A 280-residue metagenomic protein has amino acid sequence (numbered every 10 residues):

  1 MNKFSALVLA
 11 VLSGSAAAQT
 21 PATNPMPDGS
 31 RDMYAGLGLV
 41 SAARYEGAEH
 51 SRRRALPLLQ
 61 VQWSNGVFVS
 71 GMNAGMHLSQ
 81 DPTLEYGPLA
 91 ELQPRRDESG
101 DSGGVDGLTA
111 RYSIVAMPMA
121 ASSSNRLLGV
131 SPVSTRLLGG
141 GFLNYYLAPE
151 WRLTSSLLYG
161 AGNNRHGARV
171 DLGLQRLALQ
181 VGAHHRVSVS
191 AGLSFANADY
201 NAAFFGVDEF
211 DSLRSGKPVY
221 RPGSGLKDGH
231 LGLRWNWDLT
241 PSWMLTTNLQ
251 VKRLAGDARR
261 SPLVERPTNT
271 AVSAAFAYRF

Functional and structural regions predicted by a protein language model:
M1-G29: Cleavable N-terminal export/targeting peptides
Q19-V69, N73-M76, R96-E98: Short glycine/proline- and aromatic-enriched beta-strand/turn motifs that initiate or cap beta-hairpins
P25, M72-D171, A178-A183, S188 (+1 more regions): Outer-membrane pore/translocation modules
D28-D32, G66, D81-T83, A148-E150 (+4 more regions): Strand-connecting loop/turn motifs
R31-L37, P57, V69, L84-P88 (+6 more regions): Transmembrane beta-strands of outer-membrane beta-barrel proteins
L37-S41, P57-W63, A74-L78, G141-Y145 (+5 more regions): Residues on the lipid-exposed face of transmembrane beta-strands in outer-membrane beta-barrel proteins
A42-R44, Q93-D97, G160-G162, S194-Y200 (+2 more regions): Structural signature of outer-membrane beta-barrel domains
L231, N236-F280: Predominantly the C-terminal beta-signal and adjacent terminal strand-loop region of outer-membrane beta-barrel
